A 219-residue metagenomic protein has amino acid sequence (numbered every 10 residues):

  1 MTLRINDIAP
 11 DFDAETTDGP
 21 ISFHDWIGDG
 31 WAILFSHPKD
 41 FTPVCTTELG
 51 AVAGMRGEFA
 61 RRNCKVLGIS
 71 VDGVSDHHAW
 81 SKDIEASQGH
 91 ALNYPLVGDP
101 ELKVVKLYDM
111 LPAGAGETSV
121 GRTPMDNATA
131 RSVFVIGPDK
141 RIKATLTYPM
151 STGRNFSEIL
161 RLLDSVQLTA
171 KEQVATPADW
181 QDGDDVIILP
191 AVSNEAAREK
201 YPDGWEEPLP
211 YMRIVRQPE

Functional and structural regions predicted by a protein language model:
M1-E219: Chalcogenol-based redox active-site neighborhoods
